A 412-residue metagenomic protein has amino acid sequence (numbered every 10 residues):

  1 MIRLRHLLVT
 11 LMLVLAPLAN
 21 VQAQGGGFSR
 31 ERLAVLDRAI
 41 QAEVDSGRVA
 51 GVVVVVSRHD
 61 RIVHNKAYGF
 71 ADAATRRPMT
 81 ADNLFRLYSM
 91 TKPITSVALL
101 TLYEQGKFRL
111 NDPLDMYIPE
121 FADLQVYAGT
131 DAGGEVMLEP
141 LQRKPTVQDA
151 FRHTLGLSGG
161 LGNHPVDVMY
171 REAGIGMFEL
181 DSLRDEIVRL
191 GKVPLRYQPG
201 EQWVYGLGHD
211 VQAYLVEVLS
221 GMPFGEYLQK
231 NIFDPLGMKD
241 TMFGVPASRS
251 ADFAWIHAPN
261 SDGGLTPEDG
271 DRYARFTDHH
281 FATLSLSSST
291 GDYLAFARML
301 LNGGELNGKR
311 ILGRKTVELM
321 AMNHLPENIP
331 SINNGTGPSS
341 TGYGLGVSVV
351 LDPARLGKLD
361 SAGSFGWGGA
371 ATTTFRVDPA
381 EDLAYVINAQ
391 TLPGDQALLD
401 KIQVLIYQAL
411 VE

Functional and structural regions predicted by a protein language model:
M1-L8: Bacterial N-terminal signal peptides that target proteins for export
L8-P17: Bacterial N-terminal signal peptides
V21-G25: Boundary at the C-terminal end of the N-terminal hydrophobic targeting segment
G26-L87, K107-R109, V126-T130, V404-Q408: Short, conserved catalytic-motif segment at the N-terminal edge
A34-I40, D60, F85-L114, A122 (+3 more regions): Active-site SXXK
P119, D123-L359: Short, surface-exposed loop or secondary-structure junction motifs that flank catalytic or metal-binding residues
D360-A380: Low-complexity, glycine/alanine/valine/leucine- and proline-rich hydrophobic stretches
T374-R376, D382-T391: Short, well-ordered beta-strand elements
